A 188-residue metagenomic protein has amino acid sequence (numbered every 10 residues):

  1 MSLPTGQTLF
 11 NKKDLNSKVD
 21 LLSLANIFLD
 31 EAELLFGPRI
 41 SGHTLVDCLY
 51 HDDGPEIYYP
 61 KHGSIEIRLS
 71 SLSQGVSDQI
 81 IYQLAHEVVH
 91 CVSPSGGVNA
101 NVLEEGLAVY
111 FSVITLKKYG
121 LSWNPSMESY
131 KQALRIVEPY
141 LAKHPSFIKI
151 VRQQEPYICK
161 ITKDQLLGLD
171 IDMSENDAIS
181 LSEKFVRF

Functional and structural regions predicted by a protein language model:
M1, A133-F188: Pan-zinc metallopeptidase signature
S2-S73: Auxiliary, metal-adjacent structural segments of Zn-dependent hydrolase domains
L21-L24, S77, I81, A100 (+1 more regions): Hydrophobic (often cysteine-bearing) scaffold residues that line and stabilize catalytic clefts of nucleotide/cofactor
E33, G37, S93, S112-G120 (+1 more regions): Sec-exported extracytoplasmic/periplasmic mature domains
R39-V46, A100-N101, L121-S126, I148-Q153: Surface-exposed patches in mature extracellular/periplasmic domains of secreted proteins
S73-Q74, P94-N99: A short glycine/serine-rich beta->alpha loop
I81-G96, V109: Active-site recognition of the HExxH zinc-binding catalytic motif
A100-I136: Post-HExxH zinc-binding segment in Zn-dependent metallohydrolases
